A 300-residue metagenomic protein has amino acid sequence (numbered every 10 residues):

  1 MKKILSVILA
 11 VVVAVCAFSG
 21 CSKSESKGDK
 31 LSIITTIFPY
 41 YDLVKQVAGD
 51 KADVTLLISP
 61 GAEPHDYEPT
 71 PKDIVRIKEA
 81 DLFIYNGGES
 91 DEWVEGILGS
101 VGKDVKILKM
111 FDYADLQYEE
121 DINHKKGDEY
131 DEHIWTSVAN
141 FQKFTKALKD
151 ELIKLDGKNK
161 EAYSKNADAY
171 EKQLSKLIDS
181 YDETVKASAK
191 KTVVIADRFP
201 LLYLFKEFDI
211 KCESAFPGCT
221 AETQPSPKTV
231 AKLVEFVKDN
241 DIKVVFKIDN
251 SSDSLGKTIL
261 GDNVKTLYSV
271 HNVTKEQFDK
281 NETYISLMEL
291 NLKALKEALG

Functional and structural regions predicted by a protein language model:
V7-L9, C21-G300: Extracytoplasmic metal-acquisition and chelation regions
A10-A14: Core hydrophobic alpha-helical membrane-spanning segments
C16-G20: C-terminal motif of bacterial Sec signal peptides marking the signal peptidase cleavage site
